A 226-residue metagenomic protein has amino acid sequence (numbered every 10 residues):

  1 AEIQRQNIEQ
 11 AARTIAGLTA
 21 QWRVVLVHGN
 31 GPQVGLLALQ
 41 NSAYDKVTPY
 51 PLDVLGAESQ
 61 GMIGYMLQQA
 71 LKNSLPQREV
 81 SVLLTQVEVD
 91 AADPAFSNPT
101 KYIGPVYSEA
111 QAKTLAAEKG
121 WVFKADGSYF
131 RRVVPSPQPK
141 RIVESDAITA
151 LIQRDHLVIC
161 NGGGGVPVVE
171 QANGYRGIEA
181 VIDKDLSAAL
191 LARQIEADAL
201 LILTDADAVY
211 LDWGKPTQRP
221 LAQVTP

Functional and structural regions predicted by a protein language model:
A1, V134, I142, T149-L186 (+1 more regions): Catalytic-site beta-strand/loop segments enriched in glycine and acidic/polar residues
A1-V27, L36-A38, S42, A150-Q153: N-terminal glycine-/serine-/threonine-rich phosphate-binding loop
Q4-T14, Y50-P51, R176-L201, Q218-P226: Gly/Ser/Thr-rich active-site loops/lids in small-molecule metabolic enzymes that frequently grip phosphoryl groups
G17-L18, M66-L75, Q171, L190-D198: Alpha-helix C-terminal capping segments
R23-L36, E79-L84, V158-N161, L200-A206: Short beta-strand segments at enzyme active-site cores
G31, G35-K46, G214: Glycine-rich loop at the start of a catalytic domain that most often binds anionic cofactors/ligands
Y44-V158: Ligand-binding beta-strand-loop-alpha-helix segment within the catalytic cores of soluble metabolic enzymes
G165, V169, I195-W213: Glycine-rich phosphate/pyrophosphate-binding loops and their adjacent beta-strand/loop elements at enzyme active sites
